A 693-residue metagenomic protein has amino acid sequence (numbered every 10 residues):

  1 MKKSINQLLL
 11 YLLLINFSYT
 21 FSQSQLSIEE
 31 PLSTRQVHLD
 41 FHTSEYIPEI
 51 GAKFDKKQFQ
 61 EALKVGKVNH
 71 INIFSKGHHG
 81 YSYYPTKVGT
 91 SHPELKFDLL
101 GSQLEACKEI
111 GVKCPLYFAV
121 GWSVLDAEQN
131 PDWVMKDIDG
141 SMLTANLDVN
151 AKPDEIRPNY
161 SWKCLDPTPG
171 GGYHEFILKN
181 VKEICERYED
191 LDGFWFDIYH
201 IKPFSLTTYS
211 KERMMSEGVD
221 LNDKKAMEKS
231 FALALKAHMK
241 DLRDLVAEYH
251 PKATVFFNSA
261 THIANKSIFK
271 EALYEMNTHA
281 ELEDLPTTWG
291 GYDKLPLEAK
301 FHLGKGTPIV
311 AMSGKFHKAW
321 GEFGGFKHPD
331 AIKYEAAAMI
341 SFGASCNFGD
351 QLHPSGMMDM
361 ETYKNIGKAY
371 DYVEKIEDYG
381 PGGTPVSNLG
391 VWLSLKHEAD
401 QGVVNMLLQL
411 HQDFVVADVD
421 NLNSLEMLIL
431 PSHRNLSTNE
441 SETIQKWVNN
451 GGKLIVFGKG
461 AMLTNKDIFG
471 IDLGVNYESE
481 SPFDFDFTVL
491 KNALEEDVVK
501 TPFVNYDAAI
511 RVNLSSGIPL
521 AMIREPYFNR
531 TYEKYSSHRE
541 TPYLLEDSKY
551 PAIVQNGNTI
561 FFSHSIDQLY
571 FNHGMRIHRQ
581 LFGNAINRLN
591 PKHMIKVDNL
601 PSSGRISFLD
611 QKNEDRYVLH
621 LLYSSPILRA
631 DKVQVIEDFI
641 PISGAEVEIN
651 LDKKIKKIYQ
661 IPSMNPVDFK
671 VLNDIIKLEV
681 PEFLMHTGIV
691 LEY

Functional and structural regions predicted by a protein language model:
M1-Q25: Bacterial Sec-dependent N-terminal signal peptides
Q25-Y81, I110-V112: N-terminal structural segment of carbohydrate-active enzymes
L26-S33, A62, P93-F97, Q103-A106 (+3 more regions): Carbohydrate-binding surfaces of carbohydrate-active enzymes
D40-H42, N72-H79, F118-L125, W195-L206 (+3 more regions): Short, solvent-exposed turn/loop segments enriched in Gly/Ser/Thr/Pro and often Arg
H42-F54, N159-F176, G321-P329: Active-site mouth loops of central-metabolism enzymes
K64-L99, W122-G140, N146, N150 (+7 more regions): Aromatic-lined carbohydrate-binding/catalytic grooves of carbohydrate-active enzymes
L116, V120-Y188: Active-site-adjacent "subsite" loops/lids of carbohydrate-active enzymes
L165, P169-L273: Active-site neighborhood of glycoside hydrolase catalytic domains
